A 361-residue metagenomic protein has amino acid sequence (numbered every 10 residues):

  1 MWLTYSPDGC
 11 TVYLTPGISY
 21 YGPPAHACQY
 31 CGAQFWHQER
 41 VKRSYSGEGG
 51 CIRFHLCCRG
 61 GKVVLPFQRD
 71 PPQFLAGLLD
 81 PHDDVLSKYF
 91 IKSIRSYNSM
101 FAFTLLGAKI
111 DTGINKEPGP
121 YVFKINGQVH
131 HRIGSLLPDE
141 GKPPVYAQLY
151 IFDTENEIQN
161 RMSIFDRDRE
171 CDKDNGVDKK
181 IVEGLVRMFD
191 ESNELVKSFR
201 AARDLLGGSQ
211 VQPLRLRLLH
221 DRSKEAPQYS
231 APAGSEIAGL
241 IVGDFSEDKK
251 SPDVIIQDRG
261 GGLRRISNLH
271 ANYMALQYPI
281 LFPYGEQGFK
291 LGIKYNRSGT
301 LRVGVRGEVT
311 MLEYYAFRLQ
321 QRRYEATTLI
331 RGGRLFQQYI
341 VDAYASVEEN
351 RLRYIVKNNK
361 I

Functional and structural regions predicted by a protein language model:
M1-I361: Non-catalytic interaction regions
